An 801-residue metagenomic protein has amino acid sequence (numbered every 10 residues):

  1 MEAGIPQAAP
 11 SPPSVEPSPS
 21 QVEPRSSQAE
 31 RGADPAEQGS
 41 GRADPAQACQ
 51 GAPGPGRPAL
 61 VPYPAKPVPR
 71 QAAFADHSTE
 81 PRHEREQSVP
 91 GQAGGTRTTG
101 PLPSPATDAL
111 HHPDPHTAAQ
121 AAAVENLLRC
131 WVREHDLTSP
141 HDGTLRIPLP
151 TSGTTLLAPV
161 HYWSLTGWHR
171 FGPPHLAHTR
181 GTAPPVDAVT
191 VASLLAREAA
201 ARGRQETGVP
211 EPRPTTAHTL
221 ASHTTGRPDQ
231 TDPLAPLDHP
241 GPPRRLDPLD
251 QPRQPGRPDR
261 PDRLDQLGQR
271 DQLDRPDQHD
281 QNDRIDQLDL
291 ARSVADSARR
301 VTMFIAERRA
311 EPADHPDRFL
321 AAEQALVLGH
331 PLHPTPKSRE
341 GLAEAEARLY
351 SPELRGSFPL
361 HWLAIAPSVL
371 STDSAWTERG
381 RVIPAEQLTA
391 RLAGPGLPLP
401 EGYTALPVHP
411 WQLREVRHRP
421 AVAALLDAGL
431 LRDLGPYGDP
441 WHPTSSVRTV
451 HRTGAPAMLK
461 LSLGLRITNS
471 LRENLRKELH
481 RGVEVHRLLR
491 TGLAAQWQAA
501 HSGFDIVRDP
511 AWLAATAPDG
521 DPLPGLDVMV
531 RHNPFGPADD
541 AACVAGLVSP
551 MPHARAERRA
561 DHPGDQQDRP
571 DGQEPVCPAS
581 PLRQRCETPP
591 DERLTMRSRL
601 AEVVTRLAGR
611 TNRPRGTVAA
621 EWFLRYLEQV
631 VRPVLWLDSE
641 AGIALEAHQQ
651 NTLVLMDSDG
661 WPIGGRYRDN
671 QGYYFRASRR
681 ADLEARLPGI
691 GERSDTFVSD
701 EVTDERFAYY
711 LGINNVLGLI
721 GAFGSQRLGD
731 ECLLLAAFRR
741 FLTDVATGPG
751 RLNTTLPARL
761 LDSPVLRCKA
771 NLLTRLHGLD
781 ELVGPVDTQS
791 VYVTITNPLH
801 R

Functional and structural regions predicted by a protein language model:
M1-P13, G41-R227, D280-D565, R569-E628 (+1 more regions): Nucleotide/phosphate-binding site architecture used for ATP/NTP-dependent chemistry
S11-P13, S18-Q21, R25-S27, A33-D34 (+1 more regions): Ser/Thr/Pro-rich low-complexity tandem-repeat tracts
S18, A36, A46, V61 (+10 more regions): Compositionally biased amphipathic helical and low-complexity segments enriched in hydrophobic
E23, E30, D229-D283: Acidic, glycine-centered low-complexity repeats within long intrinsically disordered regions
W622-A641: Conserved kinase catalytic-core helix
A644-E646: Catalytic-loop of the protein kinase fold
H648-Q650: Canonical protein kinase catalytic loop motif
T652-V654: Hydrophobic residue at the +6 position relative to the catalytic HRD Asp in the kinase catalytic loop
